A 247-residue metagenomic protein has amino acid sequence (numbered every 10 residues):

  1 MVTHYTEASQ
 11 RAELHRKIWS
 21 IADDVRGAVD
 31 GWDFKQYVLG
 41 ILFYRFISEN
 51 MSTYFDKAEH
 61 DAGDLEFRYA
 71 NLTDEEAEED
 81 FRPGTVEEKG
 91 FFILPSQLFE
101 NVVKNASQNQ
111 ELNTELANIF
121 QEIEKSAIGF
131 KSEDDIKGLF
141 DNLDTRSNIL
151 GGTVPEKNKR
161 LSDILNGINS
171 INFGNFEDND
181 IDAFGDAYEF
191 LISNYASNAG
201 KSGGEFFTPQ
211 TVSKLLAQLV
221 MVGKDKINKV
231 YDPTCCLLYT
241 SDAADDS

Functional and structural regions predicted by a protein language model:
M1-K226: Non-catalytic, mostly N-terminal accessory regions of nucleic-acid modification and defense proteins
T208, T234, T240: Ser/Thr-centric signal marking residues that sit in or immediately flank functional binding/regulatory motifs
I227-T234: Conserved class I S-adenosyl-L-methionine
Y239-D246: Conserved small/polar residues in nucleotide/adenosyl-binding loops
